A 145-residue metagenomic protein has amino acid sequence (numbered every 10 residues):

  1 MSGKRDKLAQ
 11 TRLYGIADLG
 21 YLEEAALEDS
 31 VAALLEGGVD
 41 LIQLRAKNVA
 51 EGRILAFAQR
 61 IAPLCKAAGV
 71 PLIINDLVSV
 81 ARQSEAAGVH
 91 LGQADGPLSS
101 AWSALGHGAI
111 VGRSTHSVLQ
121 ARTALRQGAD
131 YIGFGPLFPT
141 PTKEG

Functional and structural regions predicted by a protein language model:
M1-D95, S103-D130: Conserved N-terminal beta1-alpha1 strand-loop-helix module at the mouth
L44, A81, F138-E144: A short acidic, helix-capping loop that chelates divalent metal ions and anchors anionic groups
L98, Q120, T140-P141: Short glycine-rich, flexible loops that bind phosphorylated cofactors or substrates
